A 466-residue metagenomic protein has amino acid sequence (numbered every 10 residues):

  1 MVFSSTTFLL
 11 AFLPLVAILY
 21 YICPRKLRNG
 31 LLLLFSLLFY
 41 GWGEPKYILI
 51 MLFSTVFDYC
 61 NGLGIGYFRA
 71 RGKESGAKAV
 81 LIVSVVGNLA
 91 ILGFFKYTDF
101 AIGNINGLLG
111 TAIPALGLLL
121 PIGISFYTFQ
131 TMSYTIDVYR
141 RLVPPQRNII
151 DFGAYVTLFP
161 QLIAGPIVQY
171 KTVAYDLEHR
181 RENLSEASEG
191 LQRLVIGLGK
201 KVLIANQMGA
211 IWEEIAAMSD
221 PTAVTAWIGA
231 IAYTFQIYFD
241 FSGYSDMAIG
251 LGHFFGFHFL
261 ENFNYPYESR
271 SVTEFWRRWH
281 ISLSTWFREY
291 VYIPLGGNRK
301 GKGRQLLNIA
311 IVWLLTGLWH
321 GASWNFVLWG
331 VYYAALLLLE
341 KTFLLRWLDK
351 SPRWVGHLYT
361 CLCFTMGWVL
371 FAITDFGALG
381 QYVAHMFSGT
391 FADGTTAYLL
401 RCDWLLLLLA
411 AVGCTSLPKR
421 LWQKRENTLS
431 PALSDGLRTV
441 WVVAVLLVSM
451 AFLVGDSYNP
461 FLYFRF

Functional and structural regions predicted by a protein language model:
M1-R465: Membrane-embedded transmembrane alpha-helical bundles that form the catalytic cores of multi-pass lipid-modifying
